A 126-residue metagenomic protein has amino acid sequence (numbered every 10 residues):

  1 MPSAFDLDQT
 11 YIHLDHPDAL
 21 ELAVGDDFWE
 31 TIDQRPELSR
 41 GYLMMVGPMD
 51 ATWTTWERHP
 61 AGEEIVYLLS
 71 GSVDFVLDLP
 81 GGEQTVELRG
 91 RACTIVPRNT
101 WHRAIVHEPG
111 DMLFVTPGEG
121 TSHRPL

Functional and structural regions predicted by a protein language model:
M1-W56: A short, N-terminal "cap"/entry segment at the start of jelly-roll beta-barrel domains of the cupin/DSBH fold
P2-L14, R103-L126: Double-stranded beta-helix
D33-R35, W53-P60, L77-D78, T85-V86 (+1 more regions): Short histidine-centered beta-strand/loop micro-motifs that create catalytic or ligand/metal-coordination sites
G41, G62-I65, G110: Short, surface-exposed beta-edge/turn micro-motifs
T54, G71-L77, C93: Short beta-strand segments in beta-sandwich/barrel cores
P60-F75, V115: Short, conserved beta-strand element in jelly-roll/cupin
P80-R98: Short acidic-glycine-tyrosine-enriched beta hairpin
